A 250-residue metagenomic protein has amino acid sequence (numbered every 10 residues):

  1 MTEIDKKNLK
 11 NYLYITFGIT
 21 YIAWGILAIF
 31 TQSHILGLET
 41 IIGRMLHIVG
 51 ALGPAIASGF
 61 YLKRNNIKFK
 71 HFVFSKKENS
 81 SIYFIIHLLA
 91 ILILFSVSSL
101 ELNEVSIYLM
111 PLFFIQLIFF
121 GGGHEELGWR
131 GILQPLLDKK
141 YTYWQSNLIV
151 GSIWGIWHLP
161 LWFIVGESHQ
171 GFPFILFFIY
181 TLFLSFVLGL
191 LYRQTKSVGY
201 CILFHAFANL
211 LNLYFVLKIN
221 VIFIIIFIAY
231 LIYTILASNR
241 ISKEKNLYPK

Functional and structural regions predicted by a protein language model:
M1-K6: Short, Lys/Arg-rich, polar N-terminal cytosolic tail immediately upstream of the first transmembrane signal-anchor
N11-K63, S81-I82, L89, Y108-L117 (+1 more regions): Alpha-helical transmembrane segments in multi-pass membrane proteins
F17-G18, L52, L88, F114 (+6 more regions): Residue-level signature of the transmembrane alpha-helical core of multi-pass small-molecule transporters
G18-I26, I91-S99, L117-F120, G151-L161 (+1 more regions): Aromatic-anchored segments of alpha-helical transmembrane domains
W24, F172-Y230: Functionally important transmembrane alpha-helices
L38-R44, N66-R130, Q134-K140, W162-P173 (+2 more regions): Juxtamembrane helix-loop-helix connectors linking adjacent transmembrane helices in multi-pass membrane enzymes
R64-K68, I235-K250: Membrane-interface capping segments at transmembrane-helix boundaries
H124-G151, R193-Y200: Membrane-interface helix/loop boundary segments of multi-pass membrane proteins
